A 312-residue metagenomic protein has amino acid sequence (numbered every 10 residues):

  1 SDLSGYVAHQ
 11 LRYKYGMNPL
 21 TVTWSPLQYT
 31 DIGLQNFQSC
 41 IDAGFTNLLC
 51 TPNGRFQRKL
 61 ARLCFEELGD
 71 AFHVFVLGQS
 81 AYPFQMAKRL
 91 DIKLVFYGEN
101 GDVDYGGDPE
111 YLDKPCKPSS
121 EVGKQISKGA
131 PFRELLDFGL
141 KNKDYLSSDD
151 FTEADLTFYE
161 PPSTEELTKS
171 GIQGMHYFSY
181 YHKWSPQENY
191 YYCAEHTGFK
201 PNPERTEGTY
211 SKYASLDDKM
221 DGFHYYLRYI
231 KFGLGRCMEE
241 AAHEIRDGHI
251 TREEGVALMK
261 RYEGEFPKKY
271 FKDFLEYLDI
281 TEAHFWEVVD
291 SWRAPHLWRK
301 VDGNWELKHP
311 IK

Functional and structural regions predicted by a protein language model:
D2-V7: Short glycine/serine/threonine-rich phosphate/pyrophosphate-binding segments that cradle anionic phosphate groups
H9-K312: Nucleotide-activated chemistry modules centered on ATP-dependent adenylation/adenylyltransferase
